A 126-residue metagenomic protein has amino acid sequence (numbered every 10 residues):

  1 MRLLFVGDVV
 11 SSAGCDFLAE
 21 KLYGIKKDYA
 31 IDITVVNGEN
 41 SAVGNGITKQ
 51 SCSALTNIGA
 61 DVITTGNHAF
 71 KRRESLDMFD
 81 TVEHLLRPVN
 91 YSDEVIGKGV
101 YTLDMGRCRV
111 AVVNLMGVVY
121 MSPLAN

Functional and structural regions predicted by a protein language model:
M1-N126: Acidic, metal/ion-coordinating pockets
